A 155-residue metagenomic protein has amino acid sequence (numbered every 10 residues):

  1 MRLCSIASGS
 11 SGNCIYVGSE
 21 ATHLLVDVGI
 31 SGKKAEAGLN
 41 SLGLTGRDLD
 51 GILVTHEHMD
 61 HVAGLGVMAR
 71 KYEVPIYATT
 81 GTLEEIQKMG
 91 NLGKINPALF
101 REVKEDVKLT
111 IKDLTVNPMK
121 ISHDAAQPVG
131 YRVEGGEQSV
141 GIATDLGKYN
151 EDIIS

Functional and structural regions predicted by a protein language model:
M1-L42, V129-T144: Conserved beta-strand hairpin/beta-sheet module of binuclear metal-dependent hydrolase folds, prominently
A7, V28-I30, E57, G81 (+2 more regions): Active-site metal-binding loops of divalent metal-dependent hydrolases
S11, H58-V62, E84-E85, K148-E151: Active-site environment of divalent metal-dependent phosphoester hydrolases
I15, A35-E36, A63-L65, I86-K88 (+2 more regions): Short glycine-/acidic-enriched loop or helix-start segments at secondary-structure transitions that form or flank
Y16-G18, D106-S155: Metal-dependent phosphodiesterase/nuclease catalytic metal-binding core
S19, L39-L42, V67-A69, G90-G93 (+2 more regions): Short, glycine/charged-enriched secondary-structure capping and boundary segments
G32-A78: Active-site metal-binding motif and surrounding structural segment of the metallo-beta-lactamase
A63-A125: Glycine/small-residue-rich loop that forms an oxyanion/phosphate-binding "nest" at active or ligand-binding sites
